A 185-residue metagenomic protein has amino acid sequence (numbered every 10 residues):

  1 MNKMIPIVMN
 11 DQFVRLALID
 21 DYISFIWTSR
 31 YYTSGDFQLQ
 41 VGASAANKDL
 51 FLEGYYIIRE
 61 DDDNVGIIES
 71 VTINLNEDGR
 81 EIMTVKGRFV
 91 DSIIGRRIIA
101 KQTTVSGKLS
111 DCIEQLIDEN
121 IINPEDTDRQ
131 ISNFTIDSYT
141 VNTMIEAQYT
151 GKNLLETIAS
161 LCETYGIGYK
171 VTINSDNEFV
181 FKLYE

Functional and structural regions predicted by a protein language model:
M1-L50, V85-I94, D111, Q115: Juxtamembrane "anchor/assembly" segments of surface/extracellular structural proteins
M1-M4, D49-G54, E163-G166, S175: A short, compositionally biased
Q12-D20, Y56-D61, T157-T164: Short, solvent-exposed secondary-structure boundary motifs
D20-R30, E69-N76, V171: Short amphipathic beta-strand and strand-loop transition segments with alternating hydrophobic
R30-Y31, Q38-L39, G87, K101-N133 (+1 more regions): Amphipathic, non-transmembrane alpha-helical segments in extracytoplasmic/periplasmic proteins
A45-T135: Surface-exposed cap/loop segments at beta↔alpha junctions
T72-I94, S132-E185: Short beta-strand-centered interaction patches in the first periplasmic/extracellular domains of large envelope
